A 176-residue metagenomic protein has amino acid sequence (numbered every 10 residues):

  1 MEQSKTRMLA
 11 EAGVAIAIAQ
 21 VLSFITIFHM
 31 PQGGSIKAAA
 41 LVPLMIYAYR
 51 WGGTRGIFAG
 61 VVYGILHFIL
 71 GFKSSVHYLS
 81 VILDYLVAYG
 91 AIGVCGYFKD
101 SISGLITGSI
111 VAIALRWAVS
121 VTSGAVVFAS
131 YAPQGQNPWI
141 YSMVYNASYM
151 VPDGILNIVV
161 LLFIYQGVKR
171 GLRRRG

Functional and structural regions predicted by a protein language model:
M1-I16, I106, W139-G176: Alpha-helical transmembrane segments and their cytosolic interface
M1-V21, A59, S80-A125: Short helix-perturbing small/polar motifs within transmembrane alpha-helices
M1-Y49, T54-R55: Hydrophobic transmembrane alpha-helices
E2-R7, Q32, W51, R55 (+4 more regions): Juxtamembrane/transmembrane-helix boundary motifs in multi-pass membrane proteins
A19, S23, S120, G124-A132 (+2 more regions): Juxtamembrane/transmembrane-helix interface segments of polytopic membrane transporters
V21-A38, V62-Y97, F128-P133: Interfacial aromatic-anchored transmembrane helix boundaries in multi-pass membrane proteins
L41-M45, D84-I92, G154, I158: Alpha-helical transmembrane segments of multi-pass membrane proteins
Y49-W51, V94-D100, I164-L172: Structural signal for the C-terminal ends of transmembrane alpha-helices and the immediately following loop
